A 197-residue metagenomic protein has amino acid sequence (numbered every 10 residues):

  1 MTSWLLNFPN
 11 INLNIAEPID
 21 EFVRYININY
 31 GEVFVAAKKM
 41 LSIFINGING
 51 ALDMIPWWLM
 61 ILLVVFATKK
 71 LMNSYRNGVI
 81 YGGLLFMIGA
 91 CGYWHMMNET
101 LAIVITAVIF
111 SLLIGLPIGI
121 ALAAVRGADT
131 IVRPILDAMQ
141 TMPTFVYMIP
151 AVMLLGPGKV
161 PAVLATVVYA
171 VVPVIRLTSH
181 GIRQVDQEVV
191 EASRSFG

Functional and structural regions predicted by a protein language model:
M1-A102, I109: N-terminal, non-cleaved signal-anchor transmembrane helix
V65-A67, L85-F86, L116-A121, M148-P150 (+2 more regions): Alpha-helical transmembrane segments of multipass membrane proteins
F66-K70, I88-H95, A107-L136: Transmembrane-helix boundary motif in ABC transporter permease subunits
R76-F86, I103-V104, V132-Q140, V167: Cytoplasmic-side transmembrane-helix entry/capping segments in multi-pass membrane proteins
N77-I80, M96, G119, T130 (+2 more regions): Alpha-helical transmembrane segments and their helix-entry boundary regions
G89-L101, I114-L116, I175-R183: Juxtamembrane membrane-interface segments at transmembrane alpha-helix termini
H95-S111, D137, T144-V174: Loop-to-helix entry region at the N-terminal start of transmembrane alpha-helices in multi-pass membrane transporters
A123-G127, R133-P134, A138, M142 (+1 more regions): Membrane-cytosol interface at the C-terminal ends of specific transmembrane alpha-helices in multi-pass membrane
